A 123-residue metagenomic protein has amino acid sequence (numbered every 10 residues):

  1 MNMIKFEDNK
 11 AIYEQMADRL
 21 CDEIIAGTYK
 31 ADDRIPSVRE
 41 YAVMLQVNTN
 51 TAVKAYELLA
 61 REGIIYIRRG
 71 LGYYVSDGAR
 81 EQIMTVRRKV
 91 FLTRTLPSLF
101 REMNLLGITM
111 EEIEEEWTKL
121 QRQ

Functional and structural regions predicted by a protein language model:
M1-R34, E40, V90, R94-Q123: Extreme N-terminal segment that seeds HTH/winged-HTH DNA-binding domains in transcriptional regulators
A11, I67-R68, S76, T85: Alpha-helix initiation/capping motif
A26, G63-Y73: Short, composition-biased local secondary-structure segments
R34-I67: N-terminal helix-turn-helix
S37, L71-D77: Minor-groove-contacting beta-hairpin "wing" of winged helix-turn-helix DNA-binding domains
L45, A79-R80, Q123: Short secondary-structure transition/capping segments
L58-E62, G78, E111-E112: Short alpha-helical linear motifs
S76-P97: A surface-exposed regulatory interaction patch that couples sensing to output across bacterial transport/metabolic
